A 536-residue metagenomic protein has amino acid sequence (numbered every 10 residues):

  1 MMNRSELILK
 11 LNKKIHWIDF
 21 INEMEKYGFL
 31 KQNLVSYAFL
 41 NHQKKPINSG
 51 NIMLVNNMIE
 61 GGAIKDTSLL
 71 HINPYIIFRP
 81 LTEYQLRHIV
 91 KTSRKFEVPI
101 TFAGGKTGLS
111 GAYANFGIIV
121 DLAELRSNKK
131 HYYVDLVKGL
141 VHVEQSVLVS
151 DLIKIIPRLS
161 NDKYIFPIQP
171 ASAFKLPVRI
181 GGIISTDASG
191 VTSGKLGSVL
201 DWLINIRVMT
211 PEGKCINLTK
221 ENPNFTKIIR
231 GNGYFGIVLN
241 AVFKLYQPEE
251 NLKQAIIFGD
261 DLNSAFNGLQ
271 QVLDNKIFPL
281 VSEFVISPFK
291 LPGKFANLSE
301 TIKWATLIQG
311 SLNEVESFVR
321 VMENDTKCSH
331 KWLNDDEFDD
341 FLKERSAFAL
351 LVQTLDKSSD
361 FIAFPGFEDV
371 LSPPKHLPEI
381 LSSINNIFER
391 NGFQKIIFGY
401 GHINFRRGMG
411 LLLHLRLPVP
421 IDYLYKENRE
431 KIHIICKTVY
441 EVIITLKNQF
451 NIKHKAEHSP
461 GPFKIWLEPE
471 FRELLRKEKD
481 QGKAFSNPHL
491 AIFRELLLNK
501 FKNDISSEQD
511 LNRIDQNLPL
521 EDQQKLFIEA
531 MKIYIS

Functional and structural regions predicted by a protein language model:
M1-I47: A charged N-terminal "starter" segment
K26, N33-G61, K253, I257-L474 (+2 more regions): C-terminal substrate-recognition/cap domain of FAD-linked oxidoreductases
Y37-N128, G401-R407, L415-R416: Glycine-rich N-terminal segment of FAD-binding domains in flavoprotein oxidoreductases, spanning the beta-loop-helix
L69-P74, V134-K138, P248-K253, E300-I302 (+1 more regions): Short glycine-enriched loop/turn motifs at secondary-structure junctions
V98, N161-Y164, F393, N448 (+2 more regions): Short glycine/serine/threonine/alanine-rich loop segments
F102-K106, Y113, Q145, I168-S172 (+1 more regions): Glycine-rich, histidine-containing beta strand-loop boundary motifs that form or position
N128-D135, V141-E283, Q481, S506-S536: FAD-binding subdomain of flavoenzyme oxidoreductases
